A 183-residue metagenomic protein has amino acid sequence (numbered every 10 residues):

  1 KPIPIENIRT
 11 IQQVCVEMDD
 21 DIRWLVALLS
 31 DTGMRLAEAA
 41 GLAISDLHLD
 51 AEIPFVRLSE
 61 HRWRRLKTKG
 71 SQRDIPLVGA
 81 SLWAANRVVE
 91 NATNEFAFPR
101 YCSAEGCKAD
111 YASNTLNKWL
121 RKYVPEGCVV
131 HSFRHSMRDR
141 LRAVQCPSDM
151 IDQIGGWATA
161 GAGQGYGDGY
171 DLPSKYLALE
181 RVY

Functional and structural regions predicted by a protein language model:
K1-L42, R134: Basic, Lys/Arg- and aromatic-enriched nucleic-acid-binding interface segment
P2, I8, H61-R62, V78-E126 (+1 more regions): Active-site/catalytic core of tyrosine-dependent DNA strand-transfer enzymes
D21-I22, K108, A112, L116 (+3 more regions): Hydrophobic (often cysteine-bearing) scaffold residues that line and stabilize catalytic clefts of nucleotide/cofactor
I22, E52, S71, A92 (+2 more regions): Exposed loop/turn and edge beta-strand positions of beta-sandwich/beta-sheet ligand-binding modules
A27, D31, E38, S132-A158: C-terminal catalytic core of tyrosine-transesterase DNA break-rejoin enzymes
G41-A84, G161: Conserved tyrosine-mediated DNA breakage-rejoining catalytic core shared by Y-recombinases
D46-I53, E126-G127, C146-G167: Short, polar N-cap/turn motifs at the start of nucleic acid-interacting alpha helices
L82, S103-A104, G155-Y183: Catalytic-site neighborhood detector that most strongly recognizes the C-terminal catalytic loop/helix of tyrosine
